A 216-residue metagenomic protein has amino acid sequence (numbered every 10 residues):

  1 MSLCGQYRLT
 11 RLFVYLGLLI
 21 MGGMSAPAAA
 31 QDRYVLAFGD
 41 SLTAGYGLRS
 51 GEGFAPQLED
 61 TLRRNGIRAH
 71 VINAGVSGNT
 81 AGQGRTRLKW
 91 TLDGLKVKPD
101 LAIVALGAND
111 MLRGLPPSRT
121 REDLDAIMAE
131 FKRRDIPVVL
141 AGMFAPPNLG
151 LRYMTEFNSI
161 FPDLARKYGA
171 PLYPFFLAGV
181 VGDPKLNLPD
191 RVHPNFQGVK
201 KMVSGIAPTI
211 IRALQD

Functional and structural regions predicted by a protein language model:
M1-L9: N-terminal secretory signal peptides that target proteins for export/translocation
S2, G22-S25: Position-driven detector of the extreme protein N-terminus
F13-G23: Bacterial N-terminal signal peptides
A29-N79, R87-K98: Serine-esterase "nucleophile elbow" of acetyl-processing enzymes
D40-T43, L48-S50, G78-A81, D110 (+3 more regions): Short, flexible micro-motifs
Q57-D60, I67, R85-D216: Alpha-helical cap/lid subdomain in secreted, periplasmic, or secretory-pathway luminal O-acyl-processing enzymes
